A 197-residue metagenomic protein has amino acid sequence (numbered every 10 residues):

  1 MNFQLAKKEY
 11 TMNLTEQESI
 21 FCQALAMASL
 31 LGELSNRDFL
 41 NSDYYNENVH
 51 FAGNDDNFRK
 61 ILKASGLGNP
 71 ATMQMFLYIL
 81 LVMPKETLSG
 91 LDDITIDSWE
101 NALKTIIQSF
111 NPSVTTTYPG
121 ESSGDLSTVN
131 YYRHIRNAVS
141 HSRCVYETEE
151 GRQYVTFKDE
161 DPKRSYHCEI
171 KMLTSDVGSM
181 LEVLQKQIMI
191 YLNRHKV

Functional and structural regions predicted by a protein language model:
M1-H134, A138-H141, V145-E150, F157 (+1 more regions): Amphipathic alpha-helical interface elements
